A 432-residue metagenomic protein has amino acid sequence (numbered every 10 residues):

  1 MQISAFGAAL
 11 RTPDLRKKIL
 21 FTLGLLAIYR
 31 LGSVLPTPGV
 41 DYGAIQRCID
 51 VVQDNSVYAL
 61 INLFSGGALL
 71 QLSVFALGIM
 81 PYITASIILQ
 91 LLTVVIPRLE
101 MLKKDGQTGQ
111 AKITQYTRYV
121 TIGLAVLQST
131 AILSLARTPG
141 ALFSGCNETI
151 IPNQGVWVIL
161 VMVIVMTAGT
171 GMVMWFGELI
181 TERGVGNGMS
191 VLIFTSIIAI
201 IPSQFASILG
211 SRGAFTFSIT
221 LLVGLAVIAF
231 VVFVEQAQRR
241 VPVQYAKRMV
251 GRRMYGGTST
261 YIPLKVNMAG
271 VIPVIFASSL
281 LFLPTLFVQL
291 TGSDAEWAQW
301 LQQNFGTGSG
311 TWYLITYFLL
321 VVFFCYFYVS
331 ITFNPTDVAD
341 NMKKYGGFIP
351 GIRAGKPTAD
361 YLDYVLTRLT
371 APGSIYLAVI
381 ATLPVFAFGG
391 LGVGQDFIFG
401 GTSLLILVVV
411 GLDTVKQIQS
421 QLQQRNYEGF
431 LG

Functional and structural regions predicted by a protein language model:
M1-K103, Q107-G432: N-terminal cationic and glycine-rich segments that engage phosphates or anionic surfaces
